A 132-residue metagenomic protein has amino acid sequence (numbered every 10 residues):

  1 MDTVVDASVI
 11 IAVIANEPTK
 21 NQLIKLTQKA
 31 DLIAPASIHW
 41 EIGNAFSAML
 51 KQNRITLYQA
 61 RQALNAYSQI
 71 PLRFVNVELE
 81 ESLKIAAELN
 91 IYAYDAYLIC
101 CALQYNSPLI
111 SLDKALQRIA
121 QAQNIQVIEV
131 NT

Functional and structural regions predicted by a protein language model:
M1-S37, M49-R61, Q123: Short, well-structured N-terminal submotif of metal-dependent ribonuclease cores
D2, P35, I99-T132: Acidic, PIN/NYN-like endoribonuclease modules and their adjacent C-terminal/linker elements
A7, K20, H39, G43 (+4 more regions): A general structural signal for well-ordered alpha-helical segments in protein cores
I11-A12, I24, N44, L83 (+2 more regions): A cross-family signal for key residues in well-ordered alpha-helices that form functional helical elements
D31, R73, Q126-I128: Conserved beta-strand segments of alpha/beta enzyme cores
G43-R73, V77-L79: Active-site-proximal, substrate-binding regions of enzyme catalytic domains and RNA-binding/basic surfaces
I70-P108, L112-A115: Active-site neighborhoods of divalent-metal-dependent phosphate/nucleic-acid chemistry enzymes
